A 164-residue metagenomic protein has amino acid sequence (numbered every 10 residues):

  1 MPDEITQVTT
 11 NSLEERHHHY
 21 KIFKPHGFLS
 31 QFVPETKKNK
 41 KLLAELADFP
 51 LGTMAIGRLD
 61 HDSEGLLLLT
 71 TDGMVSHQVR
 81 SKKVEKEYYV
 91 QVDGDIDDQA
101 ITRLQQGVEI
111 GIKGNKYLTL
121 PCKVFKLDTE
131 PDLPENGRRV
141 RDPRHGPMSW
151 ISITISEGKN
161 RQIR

Functional and structural regions predicted by a protein language model:
P2-R164: RNA pseudouridine synthases
